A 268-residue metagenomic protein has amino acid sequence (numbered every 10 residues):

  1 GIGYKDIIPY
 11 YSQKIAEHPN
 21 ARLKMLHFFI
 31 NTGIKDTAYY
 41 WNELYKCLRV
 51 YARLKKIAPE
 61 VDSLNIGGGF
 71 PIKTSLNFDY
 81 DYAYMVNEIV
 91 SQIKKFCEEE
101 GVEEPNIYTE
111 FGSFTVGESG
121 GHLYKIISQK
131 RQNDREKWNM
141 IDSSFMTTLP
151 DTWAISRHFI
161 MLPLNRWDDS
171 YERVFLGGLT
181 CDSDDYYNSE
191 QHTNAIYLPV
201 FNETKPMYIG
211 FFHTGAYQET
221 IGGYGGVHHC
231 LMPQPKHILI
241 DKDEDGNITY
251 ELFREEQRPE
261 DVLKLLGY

Functional and structural regions predicted by a protein language model:
G1-S63, I72, C97: Active-site-proximal beta-alpha core segment in soluble small-molecule metabolic enzymes
I2, L26, G68-F70, S113 (+1 more regions): Gly/Ser/Thr-rich helix-start
K5-P9, A38, Y80-N87, E260: Generic alpha-helical secondary structure signal
H27-F29, N65-G67, D142, F212: Short beta-strand segments
I30-N31, L64-T74, T109-F114: Glycine-rich beta-strand-to-loop/alpha-helix junction loops that act as flexible
I34-E43, K73-M85, V116-S128: Short glycine/threonine-rich loop-to-helix capping motif typified by GTGT followed within a few residues by an Asp-Pro
K56-E60, D79-Y82, V86-E100: Active-site neighborhood of glycoside hydrolase catalytic domains
E88-V90, K94-E98, V102-Y268: Charged (often Lys/Glu-rich) extended helix/loop segments that serve as interaction or gating elements
